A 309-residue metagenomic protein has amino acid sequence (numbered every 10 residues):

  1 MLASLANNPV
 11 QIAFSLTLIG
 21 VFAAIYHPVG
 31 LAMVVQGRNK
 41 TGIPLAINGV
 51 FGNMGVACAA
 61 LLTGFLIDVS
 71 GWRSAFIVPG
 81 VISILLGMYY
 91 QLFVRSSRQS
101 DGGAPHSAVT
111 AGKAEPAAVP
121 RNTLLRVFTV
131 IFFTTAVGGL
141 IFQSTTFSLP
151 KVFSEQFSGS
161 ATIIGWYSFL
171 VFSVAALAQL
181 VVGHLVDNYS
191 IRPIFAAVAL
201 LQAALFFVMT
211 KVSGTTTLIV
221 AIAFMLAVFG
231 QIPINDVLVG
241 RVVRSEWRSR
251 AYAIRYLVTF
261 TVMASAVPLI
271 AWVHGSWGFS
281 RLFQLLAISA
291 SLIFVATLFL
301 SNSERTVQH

Functional and structural regions predicted by a protein language model:
M1-N7, L201-S213: C-terminal ends and interior cores of transmembrane alpha-helices in multi-pass membrane transporters/permeases
Q11-I25, A136, T216-G230: Hydrophobic core of transmembrane alpha-helices in multi-pass small-molecule transporters, especially MFS/SLC-type
S15-G52: Cytoplasmic helix-loop-helix junction between adjacent transmembrane helices in 12-TM secondary transporters
F51-R98: Helix-loop-helix hairpin linking two adjacent transmembrane segments in secondary transporters
F65-S70, F153-S154, L185-V186, I270-W277: Interfacial helix-cap and linker-helix signal at transmembrane-aqueous boundaries of multi-pass secondary transporters
L92-A117, T306-H309: Flexible cytoplasmic inter-helical loops of multi-pass small-molecule transporters
R126-A178: Extracytoplasmic gate region of multi-pass secondary transporters
V242-W277: A late C-terminal transmembrane helix in Major Facilitator Superfamily
